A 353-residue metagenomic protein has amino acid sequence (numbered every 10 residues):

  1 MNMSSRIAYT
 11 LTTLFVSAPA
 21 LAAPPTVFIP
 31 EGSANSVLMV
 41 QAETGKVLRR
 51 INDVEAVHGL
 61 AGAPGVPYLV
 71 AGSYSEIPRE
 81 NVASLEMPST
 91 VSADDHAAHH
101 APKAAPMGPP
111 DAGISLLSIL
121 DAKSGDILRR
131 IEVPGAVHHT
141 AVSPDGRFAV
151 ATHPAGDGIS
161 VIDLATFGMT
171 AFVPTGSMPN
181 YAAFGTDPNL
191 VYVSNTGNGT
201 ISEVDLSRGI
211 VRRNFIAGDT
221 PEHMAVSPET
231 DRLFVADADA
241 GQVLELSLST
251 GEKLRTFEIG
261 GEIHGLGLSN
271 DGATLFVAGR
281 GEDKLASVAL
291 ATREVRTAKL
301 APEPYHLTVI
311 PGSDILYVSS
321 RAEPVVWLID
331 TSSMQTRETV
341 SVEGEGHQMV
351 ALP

Functional and structural regions predicted by a protein language model:
M1-Y9: Bacterial N-terminal signal peptides that target proteins for export
N2-M3, F15, I263: Intrinsically disordered, low-complexity segments
A8-P19: Bacterial N-terminal signal peptides
P19-P353: Predominantly soluble domains enriched in secretory-pathway, periplasmic, or organellar proteins
